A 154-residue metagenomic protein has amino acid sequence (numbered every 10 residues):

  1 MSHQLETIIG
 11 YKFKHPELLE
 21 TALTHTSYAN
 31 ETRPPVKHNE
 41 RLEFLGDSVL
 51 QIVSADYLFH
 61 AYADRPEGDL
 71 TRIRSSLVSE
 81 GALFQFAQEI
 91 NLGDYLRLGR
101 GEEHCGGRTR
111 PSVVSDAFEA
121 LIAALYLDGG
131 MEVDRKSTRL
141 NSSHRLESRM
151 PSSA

Functional and structural regions predicted by a protein language model:
M1-R139: RNase III-family endoribonuclease catalytic core
K136, L140-A154: Single conserved hydrophobic/aromatic residue that forms the stacking wall/gate of nucleotide- or nucleobase-binding
